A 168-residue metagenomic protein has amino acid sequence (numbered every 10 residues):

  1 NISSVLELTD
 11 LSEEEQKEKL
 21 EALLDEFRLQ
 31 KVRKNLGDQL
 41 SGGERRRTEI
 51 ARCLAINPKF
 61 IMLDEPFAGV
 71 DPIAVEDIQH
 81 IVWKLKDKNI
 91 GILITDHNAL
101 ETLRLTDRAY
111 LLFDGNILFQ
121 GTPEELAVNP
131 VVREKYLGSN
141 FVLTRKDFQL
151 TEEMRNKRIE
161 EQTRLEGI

Functional and structural regions predicted by a protein language model:
S3, E7, E13-V32, Q79-W83: Conserved ABC ATPase "signature" region
L36-L40, E44: Conserved ABC ATPase signature
I50: Hydrophobic anchor residue at the start of the ABC signature
N57: Conserved catalytic motifs of ABC-family nucleotide-binding domains
I61-D64: Catalytic Walker B motif of ABC-type/P-loop ATPase nucleotide-binding domains
S139-I168: ABC ATPase nucleotide-binding domains
